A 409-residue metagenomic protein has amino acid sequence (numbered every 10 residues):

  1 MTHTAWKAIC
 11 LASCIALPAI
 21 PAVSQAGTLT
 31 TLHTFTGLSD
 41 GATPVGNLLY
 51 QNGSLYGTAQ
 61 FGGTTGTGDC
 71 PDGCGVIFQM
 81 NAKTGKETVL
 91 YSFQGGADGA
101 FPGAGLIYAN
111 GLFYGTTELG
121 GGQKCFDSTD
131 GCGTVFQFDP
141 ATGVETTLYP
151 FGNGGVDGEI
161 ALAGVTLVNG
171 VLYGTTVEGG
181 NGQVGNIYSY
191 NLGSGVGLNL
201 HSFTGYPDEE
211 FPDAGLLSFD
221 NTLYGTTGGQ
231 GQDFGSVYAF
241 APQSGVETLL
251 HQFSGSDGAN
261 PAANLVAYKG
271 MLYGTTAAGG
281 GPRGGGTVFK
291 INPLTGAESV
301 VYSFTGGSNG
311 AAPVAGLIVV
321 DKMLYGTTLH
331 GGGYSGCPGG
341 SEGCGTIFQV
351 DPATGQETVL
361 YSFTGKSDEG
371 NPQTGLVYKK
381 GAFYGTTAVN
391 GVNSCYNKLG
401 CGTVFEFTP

Functional and structural regions predicted by a protein language model:
T2-P409: Extracellular beta-propeller repeat domains
